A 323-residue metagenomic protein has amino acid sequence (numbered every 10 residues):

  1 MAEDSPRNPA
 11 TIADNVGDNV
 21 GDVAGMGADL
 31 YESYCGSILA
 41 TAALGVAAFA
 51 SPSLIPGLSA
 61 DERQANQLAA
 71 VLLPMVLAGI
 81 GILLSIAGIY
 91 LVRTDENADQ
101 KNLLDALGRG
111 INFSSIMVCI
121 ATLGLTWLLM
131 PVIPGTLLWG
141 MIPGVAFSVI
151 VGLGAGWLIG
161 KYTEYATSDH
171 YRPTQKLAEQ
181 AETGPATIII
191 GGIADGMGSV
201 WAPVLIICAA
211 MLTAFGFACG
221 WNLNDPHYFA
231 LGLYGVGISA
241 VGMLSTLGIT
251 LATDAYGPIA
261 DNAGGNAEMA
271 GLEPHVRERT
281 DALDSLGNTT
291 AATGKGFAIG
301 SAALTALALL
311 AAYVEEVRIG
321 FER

Functional and structural regions predicted by a protein language model:
M1-R323: Hydrophobic packing and interface segments
